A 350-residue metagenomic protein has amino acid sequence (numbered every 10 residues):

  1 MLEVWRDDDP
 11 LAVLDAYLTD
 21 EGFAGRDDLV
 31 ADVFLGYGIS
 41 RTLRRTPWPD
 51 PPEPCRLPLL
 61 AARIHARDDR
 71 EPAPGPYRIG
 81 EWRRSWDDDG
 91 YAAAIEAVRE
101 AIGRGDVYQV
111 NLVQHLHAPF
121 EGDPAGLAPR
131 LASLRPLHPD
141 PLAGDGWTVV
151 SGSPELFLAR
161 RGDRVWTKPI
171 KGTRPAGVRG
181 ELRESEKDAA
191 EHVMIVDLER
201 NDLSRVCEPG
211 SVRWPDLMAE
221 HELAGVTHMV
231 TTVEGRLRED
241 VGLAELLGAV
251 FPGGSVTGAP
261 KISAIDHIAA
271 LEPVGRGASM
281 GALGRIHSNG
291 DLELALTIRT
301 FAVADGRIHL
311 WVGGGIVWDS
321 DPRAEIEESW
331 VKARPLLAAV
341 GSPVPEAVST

Functional and structural regions predicted by a protein language model:
M1-T350: Extended alpha-helical targeting/anchoring segments, especially N-terminal organellar/secretory targeting helices
